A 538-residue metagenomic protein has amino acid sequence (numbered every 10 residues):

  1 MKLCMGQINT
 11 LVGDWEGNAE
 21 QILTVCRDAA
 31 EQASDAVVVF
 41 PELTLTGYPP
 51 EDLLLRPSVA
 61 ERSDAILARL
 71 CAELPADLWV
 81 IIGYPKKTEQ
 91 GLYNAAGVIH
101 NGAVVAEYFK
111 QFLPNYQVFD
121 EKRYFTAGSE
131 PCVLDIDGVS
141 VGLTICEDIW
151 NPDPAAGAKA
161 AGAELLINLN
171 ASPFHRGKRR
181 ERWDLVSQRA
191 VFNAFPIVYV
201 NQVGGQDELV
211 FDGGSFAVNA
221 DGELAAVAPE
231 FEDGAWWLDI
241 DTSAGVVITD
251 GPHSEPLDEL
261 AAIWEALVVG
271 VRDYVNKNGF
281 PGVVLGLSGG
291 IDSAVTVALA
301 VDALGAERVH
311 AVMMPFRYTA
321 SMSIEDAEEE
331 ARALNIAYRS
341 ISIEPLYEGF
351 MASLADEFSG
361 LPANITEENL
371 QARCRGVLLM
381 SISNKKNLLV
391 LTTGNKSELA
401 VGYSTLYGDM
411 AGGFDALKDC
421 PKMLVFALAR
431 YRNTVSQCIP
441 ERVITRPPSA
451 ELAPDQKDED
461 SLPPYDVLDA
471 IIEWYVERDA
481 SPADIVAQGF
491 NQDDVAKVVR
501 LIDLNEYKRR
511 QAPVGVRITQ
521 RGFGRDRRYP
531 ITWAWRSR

Functional and structural regions predicted by a protein language model:
M1-G286, V297-R308, M313, Y338: Enzyme catalytic cores with a strong preference for nitrogen-chemistry domains
A194, A220, V246-S288, S293-R538: ATP/NTP-dependent adenylation/nucleotidyl-transfer catalytic domains that generate, transfer, or process NMP-activated
